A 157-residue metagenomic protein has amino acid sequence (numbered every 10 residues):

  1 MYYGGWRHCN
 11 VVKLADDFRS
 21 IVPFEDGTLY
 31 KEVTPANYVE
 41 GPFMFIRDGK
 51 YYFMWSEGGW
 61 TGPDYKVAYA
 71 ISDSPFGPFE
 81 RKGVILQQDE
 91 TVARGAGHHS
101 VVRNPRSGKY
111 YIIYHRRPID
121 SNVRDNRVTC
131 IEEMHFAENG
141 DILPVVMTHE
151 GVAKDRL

Functional and structural regions predicted by a protein language model:
M1-L157: Carbohydrate-active catalytic/glycan-binding domains of CAZyme proteins, especially the secreted or lumenal ectodomains
